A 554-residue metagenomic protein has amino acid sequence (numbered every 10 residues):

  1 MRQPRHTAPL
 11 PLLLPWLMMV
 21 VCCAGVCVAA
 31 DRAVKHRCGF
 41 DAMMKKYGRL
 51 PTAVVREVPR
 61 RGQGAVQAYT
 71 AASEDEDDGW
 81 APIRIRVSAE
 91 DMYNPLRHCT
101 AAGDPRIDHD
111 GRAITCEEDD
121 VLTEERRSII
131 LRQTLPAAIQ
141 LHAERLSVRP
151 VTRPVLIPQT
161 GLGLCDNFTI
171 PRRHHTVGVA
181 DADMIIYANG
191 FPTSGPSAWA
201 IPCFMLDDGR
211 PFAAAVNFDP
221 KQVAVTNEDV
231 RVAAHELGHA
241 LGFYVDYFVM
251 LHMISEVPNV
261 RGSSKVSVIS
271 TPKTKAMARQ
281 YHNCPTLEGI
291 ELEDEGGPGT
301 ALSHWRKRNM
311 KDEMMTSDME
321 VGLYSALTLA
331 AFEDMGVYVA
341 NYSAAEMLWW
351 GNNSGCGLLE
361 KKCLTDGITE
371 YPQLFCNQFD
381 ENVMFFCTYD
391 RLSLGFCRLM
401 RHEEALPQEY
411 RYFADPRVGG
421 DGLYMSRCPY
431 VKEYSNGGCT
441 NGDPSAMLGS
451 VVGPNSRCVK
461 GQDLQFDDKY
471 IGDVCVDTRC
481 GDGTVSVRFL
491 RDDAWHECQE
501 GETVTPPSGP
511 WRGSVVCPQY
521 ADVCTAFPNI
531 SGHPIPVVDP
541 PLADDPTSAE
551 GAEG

Functional and structural regions predicted by a protein language model:
R5-A30: Cleavable N-terminal signal peptides of Sec/SRP-targeted secreted and luminal proteins
C23-A234, A240-P546: Extracellular zinc-dependent metalloprotease catalytic-domain scaffold
A549-G554: C-terminal GPI-anchoring signal of eukaryotic secretory precursors
